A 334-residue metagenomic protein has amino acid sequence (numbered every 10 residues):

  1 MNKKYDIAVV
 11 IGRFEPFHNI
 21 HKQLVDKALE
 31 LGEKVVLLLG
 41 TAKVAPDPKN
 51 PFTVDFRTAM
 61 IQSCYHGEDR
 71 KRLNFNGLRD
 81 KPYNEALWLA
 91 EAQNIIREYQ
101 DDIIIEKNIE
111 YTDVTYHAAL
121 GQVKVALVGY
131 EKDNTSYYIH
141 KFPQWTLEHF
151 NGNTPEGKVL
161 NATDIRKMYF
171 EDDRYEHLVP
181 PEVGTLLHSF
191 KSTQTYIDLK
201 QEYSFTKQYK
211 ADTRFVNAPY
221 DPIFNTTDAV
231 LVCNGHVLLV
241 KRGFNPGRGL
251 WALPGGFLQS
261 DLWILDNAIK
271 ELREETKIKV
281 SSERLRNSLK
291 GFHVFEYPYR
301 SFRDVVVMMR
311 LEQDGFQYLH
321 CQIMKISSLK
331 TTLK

Functional and structural regions predicted by a protein language model:
M1-R214: Nucleotidyltransferase catalytic core that binds NTPs
V10, I223-N225, E312: Short, basic and Ser/Thr-rich N-terminal targeting/leader segments
H18-H21, M309-R310, T332: Histidine-centered active-site/metal-ligand motif
I61, L253-F292: The catalytic Nudix box helix
G129-D133, R242-G243, D314: Short, well-ordered beta-to-alpha junction loops that form the rim of enzyme active sites and present histidine/acidic
E148-F150, Q313-K334: NUDIX/MutT-family hydrolases
K207-L253: N-terminal strand-loop-strand
K277-Q322: Active-site segment of metal-dependent pyrophosphate-handling enzymes, primarily the Nudix hydrolase catalytic core
